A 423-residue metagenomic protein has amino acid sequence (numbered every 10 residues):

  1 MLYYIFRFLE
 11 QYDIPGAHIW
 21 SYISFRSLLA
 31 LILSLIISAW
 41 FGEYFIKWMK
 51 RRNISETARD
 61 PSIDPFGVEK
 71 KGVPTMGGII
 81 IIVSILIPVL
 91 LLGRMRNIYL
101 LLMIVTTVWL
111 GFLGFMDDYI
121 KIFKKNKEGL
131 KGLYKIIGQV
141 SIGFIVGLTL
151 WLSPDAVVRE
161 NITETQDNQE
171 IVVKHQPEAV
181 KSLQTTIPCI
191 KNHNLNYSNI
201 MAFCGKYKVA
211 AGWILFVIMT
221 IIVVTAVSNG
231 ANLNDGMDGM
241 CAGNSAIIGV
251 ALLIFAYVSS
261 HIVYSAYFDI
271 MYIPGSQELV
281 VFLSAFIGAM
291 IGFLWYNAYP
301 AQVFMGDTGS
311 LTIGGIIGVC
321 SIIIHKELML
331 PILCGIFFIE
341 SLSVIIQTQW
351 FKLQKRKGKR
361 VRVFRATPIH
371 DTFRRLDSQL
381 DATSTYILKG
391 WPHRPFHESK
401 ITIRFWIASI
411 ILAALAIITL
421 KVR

Functional and structural regions predicted by a protein language model:
L2-I339: "…together with the soluble PPM/PP2C metallo-phosphatase catalytic core" -> "…together with the soluble PPM/PP2C
E43, R51-T57, I336-S399: Membrane-proximal soluble regions of multi-pass membrane proteins
K71-I81, P392-I403: Acidic, Ser/Thr-rich low-complexity segments on the non-lumenal side of membrane proteins
E170-V173, A366, L388, I403: Hydrophobic transmembrane signal anchors and adjacent membrane-proximal interface regions, especially in viral
K400-L420: Final/C-terminal transmembrane alpha-helix of multipass membrane proteins
